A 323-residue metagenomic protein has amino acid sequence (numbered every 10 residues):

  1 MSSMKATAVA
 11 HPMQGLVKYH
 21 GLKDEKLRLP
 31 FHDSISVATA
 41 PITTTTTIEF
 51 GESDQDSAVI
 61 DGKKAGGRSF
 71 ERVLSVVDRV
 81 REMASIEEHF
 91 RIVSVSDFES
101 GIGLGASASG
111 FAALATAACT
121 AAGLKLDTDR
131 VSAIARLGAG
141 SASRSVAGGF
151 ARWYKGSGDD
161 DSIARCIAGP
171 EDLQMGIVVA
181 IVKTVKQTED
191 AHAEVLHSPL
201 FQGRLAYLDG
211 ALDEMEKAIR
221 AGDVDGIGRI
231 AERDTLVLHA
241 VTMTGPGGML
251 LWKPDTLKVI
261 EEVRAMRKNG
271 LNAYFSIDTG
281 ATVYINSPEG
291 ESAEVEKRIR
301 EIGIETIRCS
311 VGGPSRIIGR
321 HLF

Functional and structural regions predicted by a protein language model:
M1-I102, T116-L126, E289, R298 (+1 more regions): ATP-binding N-lobe of GHMP and related small-molecule kinases
K5-M13, L22-K23, G169-F323: C-terminal nucleotide
A8-V9, R28, V37-A40, A84 (+3 more regions): Solvent-exposed alpha-helices and their adjacent loops that cap or buttress functional pockets in soluble metabolic
G15-K18, V37, T44-I48, A142-S145 (+3 more regions): Short beta-strand scaffold segments in enzyme catalytic cores
T46, F90-I92, A164, A273-S276 (+1 more regions): Generic structural motif
A65-R68, G105-A106, L200-G203: Short alpha-helix boundary/capping segments
S69-R72, A106, G110-F111, A211 (+2 more regions): Catalytic-loop motifs flanking and including active-site residues across diverse enzymes
E82-P170: Gly/Ser-rich oxyanion-binding loop with an adjacent helix/lid that shapes the negatively charged ligand pocket
